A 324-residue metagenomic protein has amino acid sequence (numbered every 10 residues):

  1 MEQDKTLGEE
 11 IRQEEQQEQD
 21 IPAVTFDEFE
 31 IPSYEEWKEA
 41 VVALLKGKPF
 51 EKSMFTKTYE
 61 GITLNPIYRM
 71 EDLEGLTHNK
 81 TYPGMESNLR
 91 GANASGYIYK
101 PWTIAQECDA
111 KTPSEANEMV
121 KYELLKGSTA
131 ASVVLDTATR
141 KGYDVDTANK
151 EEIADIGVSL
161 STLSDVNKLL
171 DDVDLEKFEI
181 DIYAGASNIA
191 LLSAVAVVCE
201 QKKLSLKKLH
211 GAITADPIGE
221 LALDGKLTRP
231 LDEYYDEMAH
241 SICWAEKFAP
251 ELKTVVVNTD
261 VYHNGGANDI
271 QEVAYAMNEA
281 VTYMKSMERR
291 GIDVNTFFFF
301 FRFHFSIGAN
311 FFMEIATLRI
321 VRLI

Functional and structural regions predicted by a protein language model:
M1-E176, E200: Acidic/polar, glycine-rich intrinsically disordered N-terminal extensions of enzymes
K177-I324: Helix-rich catalytic cores of soluble enzyme domains
